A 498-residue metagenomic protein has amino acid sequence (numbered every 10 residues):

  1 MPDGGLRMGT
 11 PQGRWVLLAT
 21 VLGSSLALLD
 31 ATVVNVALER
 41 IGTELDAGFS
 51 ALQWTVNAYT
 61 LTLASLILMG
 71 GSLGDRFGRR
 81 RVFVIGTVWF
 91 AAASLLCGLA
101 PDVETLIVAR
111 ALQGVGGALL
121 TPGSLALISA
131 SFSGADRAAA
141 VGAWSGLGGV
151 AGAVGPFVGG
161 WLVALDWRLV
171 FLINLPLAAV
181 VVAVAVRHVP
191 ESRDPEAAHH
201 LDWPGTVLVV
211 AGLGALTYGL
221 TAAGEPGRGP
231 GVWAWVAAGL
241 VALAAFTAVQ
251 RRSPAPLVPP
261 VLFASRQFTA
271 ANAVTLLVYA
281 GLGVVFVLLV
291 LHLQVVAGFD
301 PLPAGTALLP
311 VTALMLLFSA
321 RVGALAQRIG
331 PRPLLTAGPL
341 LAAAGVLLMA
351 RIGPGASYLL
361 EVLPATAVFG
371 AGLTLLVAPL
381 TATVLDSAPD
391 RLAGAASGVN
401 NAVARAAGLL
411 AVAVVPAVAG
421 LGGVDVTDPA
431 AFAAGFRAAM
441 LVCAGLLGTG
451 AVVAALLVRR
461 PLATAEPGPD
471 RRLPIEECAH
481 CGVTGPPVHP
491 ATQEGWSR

Functional and structural regions predicted by a protein language model:
M1-Q12, P195, L457-R498: Intrinsic disorder in cytosolic terminal tails and internal cytosolic loops of multi-pass membrane transporters
R14-V36, F49, S124, P204 (+7 more regions): 12-transmembrane solute porter fold
A37-I67, T105-V108, L302-A307: Extracellular/periplasmic helix-loop-helix junction of adjacent transmembrane segments in MFS-like secondary
I41, L73, W161-L162, L325 (+2 more regions): Hydrophobic alpha-helical transmembrane and interfacial-helix anchor sites in secondary transporters
E44-D46, G78, L99-T105, D166 (+3 more regions): Helix-breaking motifs and short loop linkers at transmembrane-helix boundaries and internal kinks in secondary membrane
N57-G71, T121-L125, L309-R321: Central cavity-lining transmembrane alpha-helices of secondary-active solute carriers, predominantly the Major
S72-P204, D390, G394, A402: Helix-loop-helix hairpins in multi-pass membrane proteins, especially solute transporters
A183-W203, A248-L257, A455-E466: Helix-loop junctions on the cytosolic side of multi-pass membrane transporters, especially the intracellular loop
